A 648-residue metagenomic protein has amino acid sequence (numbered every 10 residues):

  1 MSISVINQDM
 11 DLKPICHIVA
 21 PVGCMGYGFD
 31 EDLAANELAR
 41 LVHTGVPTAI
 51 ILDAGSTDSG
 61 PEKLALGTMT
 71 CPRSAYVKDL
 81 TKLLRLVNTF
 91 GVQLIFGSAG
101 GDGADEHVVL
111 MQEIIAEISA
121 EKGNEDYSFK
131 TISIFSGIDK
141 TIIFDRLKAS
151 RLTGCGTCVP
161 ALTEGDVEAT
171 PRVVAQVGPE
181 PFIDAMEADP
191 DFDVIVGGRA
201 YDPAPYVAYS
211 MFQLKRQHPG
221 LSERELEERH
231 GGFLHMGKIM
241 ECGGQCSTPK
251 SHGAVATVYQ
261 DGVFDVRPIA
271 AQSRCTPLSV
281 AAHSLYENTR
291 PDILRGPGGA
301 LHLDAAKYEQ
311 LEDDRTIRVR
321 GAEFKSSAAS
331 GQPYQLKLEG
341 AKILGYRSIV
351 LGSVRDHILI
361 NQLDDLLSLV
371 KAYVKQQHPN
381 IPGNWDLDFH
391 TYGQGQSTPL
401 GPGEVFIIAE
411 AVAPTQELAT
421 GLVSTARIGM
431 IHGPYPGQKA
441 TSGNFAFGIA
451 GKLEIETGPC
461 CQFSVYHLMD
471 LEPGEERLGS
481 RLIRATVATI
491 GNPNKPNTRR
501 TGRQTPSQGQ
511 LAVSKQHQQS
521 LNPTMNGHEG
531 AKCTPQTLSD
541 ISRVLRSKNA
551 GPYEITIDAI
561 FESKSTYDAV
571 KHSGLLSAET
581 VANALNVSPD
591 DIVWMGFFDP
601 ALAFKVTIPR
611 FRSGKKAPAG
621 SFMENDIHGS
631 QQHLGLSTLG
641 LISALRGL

Functional and structural regions predicted by a protein language model:
S2-G26, D30-D32, P205-Y206, S210-K215 (+3 more regions): Small-residue-enriched flexible segments
S2-I6, S327-N526, N586, D590: C-terminal non-catalytic interaction/assembly regions of soluble proteins
C24-M25, S56-D58, S98-V109, R199-P205 (+1 more regions): Gly/Ser/Thr-rich loops at beta-strand to alpha-helix junctions that form or flank small-molecule/cofactor-binding
G28-T70, D79-L84: N-terminal cofactor/phosphate-binding cores enriched in small/glycine residues, especially glycine-rich loops such as
H43, P47-L52, P72-F90, P179-A185 (+1 more regions): Structured alpha-helical segments in the cores of large, soluble enzyme domains
E125-K148, G393-Q394, F445-T457, G596-P609: Short, conserved secondary-structure transition motifs
I138-G197: An acidic, phosphate/nucleotide-engaging active-site surface
C460-T505, G509-L648: Long, contiguous binding/interaction regions
